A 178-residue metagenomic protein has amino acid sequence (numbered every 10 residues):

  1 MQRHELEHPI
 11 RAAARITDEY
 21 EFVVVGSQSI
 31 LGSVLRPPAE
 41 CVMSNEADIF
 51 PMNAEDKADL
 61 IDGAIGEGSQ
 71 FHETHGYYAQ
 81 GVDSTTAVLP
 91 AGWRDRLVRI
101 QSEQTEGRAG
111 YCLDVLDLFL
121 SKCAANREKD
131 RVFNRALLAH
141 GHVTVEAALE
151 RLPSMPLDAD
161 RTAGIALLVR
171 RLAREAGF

Functional and structural regions predicted by a protein language model:
M1-F178: Compositionally biased terminal segments of proteins
